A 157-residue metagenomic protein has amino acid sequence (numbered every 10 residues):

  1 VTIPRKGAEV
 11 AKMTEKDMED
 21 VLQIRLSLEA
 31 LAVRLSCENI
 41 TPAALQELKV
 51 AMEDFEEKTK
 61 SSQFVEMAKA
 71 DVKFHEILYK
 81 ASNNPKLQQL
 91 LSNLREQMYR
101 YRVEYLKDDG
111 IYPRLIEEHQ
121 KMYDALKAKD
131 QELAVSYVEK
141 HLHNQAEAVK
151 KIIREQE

Functional and structural regions predicted by a protein language model:
V1-I3, K60, L115: Generic structural signal for beta-strand residues in well-ordered domains
V1-R34, E38, A43, K80 (+1 more regions): Short linear motifs at protein or domain termini
V21, R25-S27, N39-E104, E117-Y123 (+1 more regions): Conserved amphipathic alpha-helical segments that form helical-bundle/coiled-coil interaction surfaces
L106-D108: A short, acidic/glycine-rich surface segment
G110-P113: Active-site loop of classical SDR/Rossmann-like NAD(P)-dependent oxidoreductases, centered on the catalytic Tyr-X3-Lys
L126-K129: Conserved short acidic donor-positioning loop in nucleotide-sugar-dependent glycosyltransferases
